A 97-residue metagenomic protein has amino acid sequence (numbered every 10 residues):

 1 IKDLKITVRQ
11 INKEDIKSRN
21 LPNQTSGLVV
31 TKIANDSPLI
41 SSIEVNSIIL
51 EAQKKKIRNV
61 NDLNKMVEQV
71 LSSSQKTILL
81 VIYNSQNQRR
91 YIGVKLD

Functional and structural regions predicted by a protein language model:
I1-D97: C-terminal recognition in membrane/secretory proteostasis and scaffolding
